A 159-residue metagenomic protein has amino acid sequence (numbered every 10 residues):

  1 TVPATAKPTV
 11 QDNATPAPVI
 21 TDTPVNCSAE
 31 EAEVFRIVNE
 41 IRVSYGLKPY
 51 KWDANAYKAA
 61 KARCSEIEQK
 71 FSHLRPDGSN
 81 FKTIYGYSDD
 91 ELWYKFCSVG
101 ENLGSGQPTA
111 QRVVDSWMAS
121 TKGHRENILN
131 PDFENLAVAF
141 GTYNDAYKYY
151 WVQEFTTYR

Functional and structural regions predicted by a protein language model:
V2, A6, V10-R159: Functional surface patches built around histidine and acidic residues
